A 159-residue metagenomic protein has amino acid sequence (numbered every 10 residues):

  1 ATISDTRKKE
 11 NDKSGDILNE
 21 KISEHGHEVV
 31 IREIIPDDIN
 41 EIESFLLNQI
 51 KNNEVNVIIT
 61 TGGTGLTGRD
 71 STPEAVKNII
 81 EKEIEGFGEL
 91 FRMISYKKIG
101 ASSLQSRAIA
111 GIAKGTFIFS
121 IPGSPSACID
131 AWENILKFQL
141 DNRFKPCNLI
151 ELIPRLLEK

Functional and structural regions predicted by a protein language model:
A1-K159: Non-catalytic beta/alpha edge segments that cap or flank active sites
